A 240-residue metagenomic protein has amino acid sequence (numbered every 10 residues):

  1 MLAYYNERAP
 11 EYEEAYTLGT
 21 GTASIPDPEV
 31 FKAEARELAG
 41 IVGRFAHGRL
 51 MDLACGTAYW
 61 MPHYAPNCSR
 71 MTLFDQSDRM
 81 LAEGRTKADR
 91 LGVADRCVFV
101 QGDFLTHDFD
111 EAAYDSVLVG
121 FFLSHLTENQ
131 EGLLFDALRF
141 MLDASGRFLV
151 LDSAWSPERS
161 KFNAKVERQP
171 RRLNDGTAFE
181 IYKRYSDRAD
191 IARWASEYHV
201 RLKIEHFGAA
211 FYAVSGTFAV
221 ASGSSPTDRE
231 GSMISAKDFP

Functional and structural regions predicted by a protein language model:
M1-A46, T57-D108, L126-L133, R147-P240: Class I (Rossmann-like) S-adenosyl-L-methionine-dependent methyltransferase catalytic domain, capturing the SAM-binding
L53: Conserved beta-strand/loop positions that form the S-adenosyl-L-methionine
F109-V117: A short acidic, Gly/Pro-enriched loop at the edge of an enzyme's catalytic core that lines a small-molecule cofactor
S116-Q130: A short SAM/SAH-binding and catalytic strip from SAM-dependent methyltransferases
G132-A144: A short glycine-rich, Lys/Arg-flanked "PGG" loop and its adjoining helix->strand segment in the class I
